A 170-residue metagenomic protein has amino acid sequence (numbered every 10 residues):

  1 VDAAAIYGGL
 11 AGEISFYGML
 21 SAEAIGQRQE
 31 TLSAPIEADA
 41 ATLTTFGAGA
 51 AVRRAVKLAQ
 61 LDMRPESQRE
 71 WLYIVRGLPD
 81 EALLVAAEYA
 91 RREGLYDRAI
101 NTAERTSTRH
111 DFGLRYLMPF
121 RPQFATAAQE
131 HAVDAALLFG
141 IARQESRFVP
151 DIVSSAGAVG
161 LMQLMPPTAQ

Functional and structural regions predicted by a protein language model:
D2-G9, I14, M19-A24, R54 (+1 more regions): Catalytic glycan-binding domains that act on GlcNAc-containing polysaccharides
G12-T42: Intrinsically disordered, low-complexity linker/tail regions enriched in Pro/Ser/Thr and polar/acidic residues
I25-L32, A59-P65, R115: Helix-turn-helix repeat elements of alpha-solenoid scaffolds
T31, A38, A48-G49, A127 (+2 more regions): Short alpha-helix boundary/capping motifs
I36-G49, L72, D111-R115: TPR-adjacent "capping" and linker segments in tetratricopeptide-repeat scaffold/adaptor proteins
A41-S67: Long alpha-helical HEAT/HEAT-like repeat alpha-solenoid scaffolds in very large eukaryotic proteins, especially those
